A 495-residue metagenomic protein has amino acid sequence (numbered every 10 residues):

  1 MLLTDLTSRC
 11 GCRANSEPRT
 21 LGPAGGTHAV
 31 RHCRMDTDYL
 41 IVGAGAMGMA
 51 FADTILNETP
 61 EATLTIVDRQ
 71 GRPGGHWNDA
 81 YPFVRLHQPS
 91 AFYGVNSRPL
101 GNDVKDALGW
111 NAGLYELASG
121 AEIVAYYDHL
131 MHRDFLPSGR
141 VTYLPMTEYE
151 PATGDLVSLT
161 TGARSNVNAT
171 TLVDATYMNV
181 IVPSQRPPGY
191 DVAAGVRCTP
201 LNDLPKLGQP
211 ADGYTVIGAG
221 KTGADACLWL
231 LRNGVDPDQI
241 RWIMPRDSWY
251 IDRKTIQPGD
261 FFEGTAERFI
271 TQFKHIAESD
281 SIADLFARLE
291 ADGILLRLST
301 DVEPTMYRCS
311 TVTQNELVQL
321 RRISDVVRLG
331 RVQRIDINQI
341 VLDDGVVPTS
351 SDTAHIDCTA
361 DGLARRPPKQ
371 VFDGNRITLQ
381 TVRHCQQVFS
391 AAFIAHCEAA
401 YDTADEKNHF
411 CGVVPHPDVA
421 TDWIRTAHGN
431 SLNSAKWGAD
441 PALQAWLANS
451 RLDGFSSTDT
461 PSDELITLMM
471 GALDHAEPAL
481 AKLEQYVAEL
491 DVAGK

Functional and structural regions predicted by a protein language model:
V42, N166-V180, T215-I217, S351-D361: Short hydrophobic core segments
G48-T59, D203-Y250, F389-D440: Rossmann-like dinucleotide/flavin-binding elements
R69-Y126, I243, D247-S299: Glycine-rich active-site loop/strand segments that organize a redox cofactor
A107-V182, E316-L342: Feature captures the FAD/FMN-dependent oxidoreductase FAD-binding
G113, S119, I123-Y126, D174-G234 (+3 more regions): Glycine-rich dinucleotide-binding loop and its adjacent helix/turn
L228, V326-L329, Q333-L468: Glycine-enriched catalytic-core subsegment of oxygenase/oxidase enzymes
L231-I335, Q380-A392: Dinucleotide-binding/catalytic capping subdomain of oxidoreductase cores
G293, R297-P304, T311-R365, T460-K495: C-terminal catalytic lobe of FAD-dependent flavoproteins
